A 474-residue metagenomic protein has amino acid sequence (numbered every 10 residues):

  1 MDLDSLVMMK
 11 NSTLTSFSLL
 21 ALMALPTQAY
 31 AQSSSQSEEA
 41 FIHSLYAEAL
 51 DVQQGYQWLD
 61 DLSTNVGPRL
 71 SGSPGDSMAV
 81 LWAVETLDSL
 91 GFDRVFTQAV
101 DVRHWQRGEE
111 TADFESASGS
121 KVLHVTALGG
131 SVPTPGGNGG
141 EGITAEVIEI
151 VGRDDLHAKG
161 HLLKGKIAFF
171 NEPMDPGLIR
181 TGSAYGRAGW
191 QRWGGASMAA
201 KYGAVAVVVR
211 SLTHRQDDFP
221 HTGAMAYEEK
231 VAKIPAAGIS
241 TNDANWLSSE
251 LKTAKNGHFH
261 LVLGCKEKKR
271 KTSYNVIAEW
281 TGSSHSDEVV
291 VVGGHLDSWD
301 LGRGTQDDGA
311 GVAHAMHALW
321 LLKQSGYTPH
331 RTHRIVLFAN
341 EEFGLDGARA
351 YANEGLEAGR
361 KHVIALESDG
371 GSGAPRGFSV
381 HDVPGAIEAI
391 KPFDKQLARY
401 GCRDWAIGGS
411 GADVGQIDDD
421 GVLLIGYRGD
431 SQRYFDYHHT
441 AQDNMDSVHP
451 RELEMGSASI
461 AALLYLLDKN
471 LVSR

Functional and structural regions predicted by a protein language model:
S16-P26: Bacterial N-terminal signal peptides
E38-F41, D60, T64-I179: Noncatalytic luminal/extracellular "stalk/propeptide" segments of secretory-pathway proteins
E39-S73, F219-A224, D297, I364 (+2 more regions): N-terminal capping segment at the start of a domain
A40-F41, S116-G119, H124-G160, M225-T305 (+1 more regions): Soluble metallo-hydrolase cores and metallopeptidase-like ectodomains found primarily in the secretory/periplasmic
I42-L50, T64-P74, A145-E149, R180-A196 (+6 more regions): Second-shell loop/turn segments in exported
G152-L162, K166-H214: A conserved hydrophobic secondary-structure block that centers on an alpha-helix together with its immediately flanking
G194, T272-N275, S298-I390: Acidic/histidine-rich catalytic neighborhood of metal-dependent amide-processing enzymes
A200, A206, R210-S211, E229 (+2 more regions): Active-site-adjacent substrate-binding region of metalloamidase/peptidase-like peptide-processing proteins
